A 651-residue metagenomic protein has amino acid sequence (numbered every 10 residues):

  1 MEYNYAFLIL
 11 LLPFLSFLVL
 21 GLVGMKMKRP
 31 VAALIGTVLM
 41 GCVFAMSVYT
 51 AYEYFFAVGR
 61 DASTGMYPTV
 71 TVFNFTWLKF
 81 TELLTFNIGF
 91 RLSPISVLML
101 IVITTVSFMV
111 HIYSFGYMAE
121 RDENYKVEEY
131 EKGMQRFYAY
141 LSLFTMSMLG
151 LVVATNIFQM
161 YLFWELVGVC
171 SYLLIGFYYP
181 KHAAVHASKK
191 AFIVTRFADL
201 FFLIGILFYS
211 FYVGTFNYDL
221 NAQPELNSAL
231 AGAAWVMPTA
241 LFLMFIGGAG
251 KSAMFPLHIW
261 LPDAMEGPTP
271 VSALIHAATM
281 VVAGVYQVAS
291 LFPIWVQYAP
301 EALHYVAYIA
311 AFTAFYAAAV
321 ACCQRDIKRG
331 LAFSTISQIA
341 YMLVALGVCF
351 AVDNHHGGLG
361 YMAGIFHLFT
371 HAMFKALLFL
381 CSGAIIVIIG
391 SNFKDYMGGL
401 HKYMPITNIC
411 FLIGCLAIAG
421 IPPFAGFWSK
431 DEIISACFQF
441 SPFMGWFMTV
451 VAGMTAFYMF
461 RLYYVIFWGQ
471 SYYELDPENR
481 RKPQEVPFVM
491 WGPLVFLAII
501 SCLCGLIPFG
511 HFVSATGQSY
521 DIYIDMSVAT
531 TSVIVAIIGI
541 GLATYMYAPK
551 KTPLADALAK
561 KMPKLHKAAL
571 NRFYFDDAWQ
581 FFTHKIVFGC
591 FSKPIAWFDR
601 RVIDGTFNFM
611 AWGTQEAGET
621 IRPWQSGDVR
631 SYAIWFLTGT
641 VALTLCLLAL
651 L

Functional and structural regions predicted by a protein language model:
M1-L11, M27-L34, L84-V102, R136 (+9 more regions): Membrane-entry segments of alpha-helical transmembrane domains in multi-pass membrane proteins
M1-Y5, V23-A139, Y212-G232, S290-F292 (+2 more regions): Transmembrane helix-loop-helix hairpins at membrane boundaries of multipass inner-membrane proteins
L10-M25, A249, A253, A314: N-terminal signal-anchor/start-transfer transmembrane helix
R29-V43, S188-D199, H401-C410, Q484-A498 (+1 more regions): Alpha-helical transmembrane segments and their helix-start/interface "positive-inside/aromatic belt" motifs in integral
L83-T85, R91, G510-S527, A548-L651: Aromatic-capped, Gly/Pro-kinked transmembrane alpha-helices
M109-M160, V169-R481, E485, L506: Hydrophobic transmembrane alpha-helices and their helix-loop junctions in integral membrane proteins
L416-W428, E432, A498-T516, T583 (+1 more regions): Alpha-helical transmembrane segments and their membrane-interface junctions in multi-pass membrane proteins
Y473, R480-L542: Hard-cation-handling environments
